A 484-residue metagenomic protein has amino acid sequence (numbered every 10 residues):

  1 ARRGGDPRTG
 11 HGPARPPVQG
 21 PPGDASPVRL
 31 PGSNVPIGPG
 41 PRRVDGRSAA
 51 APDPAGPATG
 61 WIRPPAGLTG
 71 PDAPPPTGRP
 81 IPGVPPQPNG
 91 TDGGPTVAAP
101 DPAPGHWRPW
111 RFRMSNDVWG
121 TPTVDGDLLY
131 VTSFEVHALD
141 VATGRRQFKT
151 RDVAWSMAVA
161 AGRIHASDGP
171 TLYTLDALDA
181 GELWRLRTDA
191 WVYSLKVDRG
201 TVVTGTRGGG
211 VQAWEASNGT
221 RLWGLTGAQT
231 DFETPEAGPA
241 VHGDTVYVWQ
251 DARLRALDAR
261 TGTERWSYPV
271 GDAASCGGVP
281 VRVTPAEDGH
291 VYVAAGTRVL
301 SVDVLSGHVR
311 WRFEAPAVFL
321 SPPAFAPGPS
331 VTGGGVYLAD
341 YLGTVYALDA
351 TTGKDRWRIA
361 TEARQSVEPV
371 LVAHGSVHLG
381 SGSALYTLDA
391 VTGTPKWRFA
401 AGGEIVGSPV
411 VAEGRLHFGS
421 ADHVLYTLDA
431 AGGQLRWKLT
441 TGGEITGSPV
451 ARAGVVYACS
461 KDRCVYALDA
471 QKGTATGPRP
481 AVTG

Functional and structural regions predicted by a protein language model:
A1-P104: Proline- and threonine-rich low-complexity intrinsically disordered cytosolic regions
N34-I37, R42, P64, Q87-G90 (+10 more regions): Beta-sheet-rich non-transmembrane sensory/scaffold domains
P85, S115-E135, D152-Y173, L186-Q212 (+7 more regions): Repeat-blade elements of multi-bladed beta-propeller folds
P95-S115, V141-R145: A short helix->beta-strand "capping" segment at the edge of beta-propeller domains
P109, R145-F148, G181-W184, T220-W223 (+6 more regions): A structural motif specific to WD40 beta-propellers
D140-G144, D176-A180, E215-G219, D258-G262 (+5 more regions): Short loop/turn segments that connect beta-strands within beta-propeller blades
T392, G402-G403: Active/binding-pocket-proximal capping segment
